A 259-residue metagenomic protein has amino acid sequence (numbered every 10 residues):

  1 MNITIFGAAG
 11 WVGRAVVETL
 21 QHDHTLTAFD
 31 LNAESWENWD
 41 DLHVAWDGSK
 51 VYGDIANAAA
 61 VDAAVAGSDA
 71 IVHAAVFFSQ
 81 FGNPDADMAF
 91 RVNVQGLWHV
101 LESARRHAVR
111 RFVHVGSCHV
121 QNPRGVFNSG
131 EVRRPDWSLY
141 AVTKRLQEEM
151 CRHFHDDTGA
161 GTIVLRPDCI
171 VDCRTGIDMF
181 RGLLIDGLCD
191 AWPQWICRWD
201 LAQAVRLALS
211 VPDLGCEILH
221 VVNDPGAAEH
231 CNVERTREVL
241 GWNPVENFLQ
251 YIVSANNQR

Functional and structural regions predicted by a protein language model:
I3-D23: N-terminal Rossmann NAD(P)H-binding glycine-rich loop of SDR-like oxidoreductase domains
H24-W36: Conserved glycine-rich Rossmann-like NAD(P)H-binding loop of the short-chain dehydrogenase/reductase
W46-V92: NAD(P)H-binding glycine-rich loop region in Rossmannoid oxidoreductase-like domains and their noncatalytic homologs
H99-L139: Conserved Rossmann-fold NAD(P)-dependent oxidoreductase catalytic core, especially the SDR/UDP-sugar
L139-L146: Active-site helix of classical SDR
M150-C173: Conserved beta-loop-beta element that borders a ligand/cofactor-binding pocket
I163-P167, I185-L207: Substrate-positioning beta->alpha
I218-L219, D224-N243, Q258-R259: Conserved C-terminal active-site "lid" loop/helix of NAD(P)H-dependent oxidoreductases that clamps the redox cofactor
